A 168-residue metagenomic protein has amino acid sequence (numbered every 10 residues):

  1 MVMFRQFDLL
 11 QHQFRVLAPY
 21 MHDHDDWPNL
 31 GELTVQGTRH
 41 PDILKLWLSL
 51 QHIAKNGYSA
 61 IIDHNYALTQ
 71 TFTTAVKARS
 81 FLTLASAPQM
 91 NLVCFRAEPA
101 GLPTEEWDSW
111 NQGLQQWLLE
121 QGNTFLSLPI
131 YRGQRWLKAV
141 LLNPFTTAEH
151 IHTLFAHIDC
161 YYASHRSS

Functional and structural regions predicted by a protein language model:
M1-S80: Active-site C-terminal subdomain of aminotransferase-like
F4, F95-P99, L141-N143: Short beta-strand-to-loop capping motifs
H52-K55, P99-G101, N143-T147: A generic structural motif
V76-A87, P129, S168: Flexible, glycine/charged-enriched surface loops at secondary-structure junctions
K77, L82-T83, D108, L154-H157: Non-catalytic, mobile gating and regulatory segments of ester bond hydrolases
T83-L118: Conserved PLP-binding catalytic core of the aspartate aminotransferase-like
L92, E120-K138: Conserved PLP cofactor-binding pocket of PLP-dependent enzymes
Y131-S168: PLP-dependent enzyme catalytic core of the Aspartate aminotransferase-like
